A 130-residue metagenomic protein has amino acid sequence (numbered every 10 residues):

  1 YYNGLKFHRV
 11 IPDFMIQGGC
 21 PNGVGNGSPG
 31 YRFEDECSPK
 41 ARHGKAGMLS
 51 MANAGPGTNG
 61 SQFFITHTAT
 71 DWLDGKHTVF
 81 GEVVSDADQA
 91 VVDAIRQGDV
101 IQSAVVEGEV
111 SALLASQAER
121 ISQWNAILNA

Functional and structural regions predicted by a protein language model:
Y1-A130: Cyclophilin-like peptidyl-prolyl cis-trans isomerases
